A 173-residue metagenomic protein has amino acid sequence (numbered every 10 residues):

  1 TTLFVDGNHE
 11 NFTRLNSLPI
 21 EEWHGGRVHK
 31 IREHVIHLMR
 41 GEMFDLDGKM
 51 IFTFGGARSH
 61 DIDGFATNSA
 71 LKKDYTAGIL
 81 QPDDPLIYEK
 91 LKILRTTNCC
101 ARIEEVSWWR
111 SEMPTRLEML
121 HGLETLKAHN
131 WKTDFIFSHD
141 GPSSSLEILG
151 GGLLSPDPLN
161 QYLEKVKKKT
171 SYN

Functional and structural regions predicted by a protein language model:
T1-L46, P156-D157, Y162-L163, K168-K169: Core catalytic region of metal-dependent phosphoesterases/phosphodiesterases, especially metallo-beta-lactamase-like
N8-R14, M43-F44, S59-D63, P142-E147 (+1 more regions): Active-site environment of divalent metal-dependent phosphoester hydrolases
G26, K49-L154: Active-site-proximal loop/helix segment associated with metal-binding centers of metalloenzymes
